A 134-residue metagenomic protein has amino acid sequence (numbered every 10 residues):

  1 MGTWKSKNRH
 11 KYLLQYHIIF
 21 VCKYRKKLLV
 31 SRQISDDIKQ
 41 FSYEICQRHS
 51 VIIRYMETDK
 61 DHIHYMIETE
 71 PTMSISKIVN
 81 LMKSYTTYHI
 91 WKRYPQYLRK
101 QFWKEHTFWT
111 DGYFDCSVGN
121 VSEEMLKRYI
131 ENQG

Functional and structural regions predicted by a protein language model:
M1-G134: Basic nucleic-acid-binding interfaces
